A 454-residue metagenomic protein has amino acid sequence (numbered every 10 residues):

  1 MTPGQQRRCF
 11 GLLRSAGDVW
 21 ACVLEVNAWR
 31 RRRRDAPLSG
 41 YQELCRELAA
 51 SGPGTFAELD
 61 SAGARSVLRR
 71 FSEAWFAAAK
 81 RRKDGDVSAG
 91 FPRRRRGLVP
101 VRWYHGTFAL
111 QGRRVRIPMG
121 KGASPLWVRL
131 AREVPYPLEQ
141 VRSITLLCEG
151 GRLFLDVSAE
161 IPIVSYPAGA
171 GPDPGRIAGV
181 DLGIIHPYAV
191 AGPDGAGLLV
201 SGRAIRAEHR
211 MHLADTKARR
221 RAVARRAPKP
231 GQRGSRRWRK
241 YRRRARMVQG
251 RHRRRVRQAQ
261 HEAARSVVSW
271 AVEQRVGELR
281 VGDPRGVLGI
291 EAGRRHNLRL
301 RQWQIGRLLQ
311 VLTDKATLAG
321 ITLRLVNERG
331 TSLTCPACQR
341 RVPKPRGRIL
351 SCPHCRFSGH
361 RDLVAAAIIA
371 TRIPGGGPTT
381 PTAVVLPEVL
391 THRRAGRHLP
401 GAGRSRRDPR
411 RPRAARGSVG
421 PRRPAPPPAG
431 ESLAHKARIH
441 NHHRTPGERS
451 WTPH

Functional and structural regions predicted by a protein language model:
M1, P172-G192, D362: Gly/Thr-rich phosphate-binding beta-strand-loop-beta motif of the actin/hexokinase/Hsp70
T2-S66, P453: Gly/serine-rich nucleotide phosphate-binding loop at the start of the catalytic core of nucleotide/ADP-ribose-handling
G40-E149, Q302: Acidic carboxylate diad motif detector
L153-R176, L350-S351: A short acidic-Thr-Gly-centered motif at the start of a beta-strand
V157-S165, R251-V272: Phosphate-interacting basic helix/loop segments used at nucleotide- and nucleic-acid interfaces
H186-K240: Metal-dependent catalytic core segments for phosphate chemistry
V267, V276-P284: Short glycine-rich phosphate-binding loop at a beta-alpha junction
N297-R299, W303-H454: Positively charged, low-complexity nucleic-acid-binding target-recognition regions
